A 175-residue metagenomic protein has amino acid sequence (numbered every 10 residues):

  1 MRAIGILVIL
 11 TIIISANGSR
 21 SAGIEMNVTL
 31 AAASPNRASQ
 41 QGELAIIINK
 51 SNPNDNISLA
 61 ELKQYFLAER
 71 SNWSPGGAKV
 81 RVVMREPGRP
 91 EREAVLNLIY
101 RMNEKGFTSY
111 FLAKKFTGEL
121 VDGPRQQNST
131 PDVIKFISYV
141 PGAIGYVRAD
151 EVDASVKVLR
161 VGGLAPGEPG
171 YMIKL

Functional and structural regions predicted by a protein language model:
M1-I4: Positively charged n-region of N-terminal signal peptides that target proteins for export
I6-S15: Bacterial N-terminal signal peptides
S19-S21: Signal peptide cleavage region of secreted peptide precursors
I24-L175: Exported/periplasmic ABC-transporter solute-binding proteins
